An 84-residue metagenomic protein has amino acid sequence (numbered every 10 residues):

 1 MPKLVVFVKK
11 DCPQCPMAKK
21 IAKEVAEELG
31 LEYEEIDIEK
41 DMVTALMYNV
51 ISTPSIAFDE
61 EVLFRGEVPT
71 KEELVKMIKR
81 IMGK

Functional and structural regions predicted by a protein language model:
M1-E24: Local sequence-structure signature of Cys/Sec-based thiol-disulfide redox active-site neighborhoods
K3-L4, Y33-I36, K79, K84: Terminal leader/tail segments of proteins
P16-K20, M47-Y48, P69: Generic recognition of short, well-ordered alpha-helical segments
K23-L31: Short helix-loop-beta junction
L31-V43: Thiol-based oxidoreductase modules, predominantly thioredoxin-like and allied folds used for disulfide exchange
Y48-A57: Structural micro-motif
E60-K84: Non-catalytic, surface beta->alpha helical segment in thiol-disulfide oxidoreductase systems
